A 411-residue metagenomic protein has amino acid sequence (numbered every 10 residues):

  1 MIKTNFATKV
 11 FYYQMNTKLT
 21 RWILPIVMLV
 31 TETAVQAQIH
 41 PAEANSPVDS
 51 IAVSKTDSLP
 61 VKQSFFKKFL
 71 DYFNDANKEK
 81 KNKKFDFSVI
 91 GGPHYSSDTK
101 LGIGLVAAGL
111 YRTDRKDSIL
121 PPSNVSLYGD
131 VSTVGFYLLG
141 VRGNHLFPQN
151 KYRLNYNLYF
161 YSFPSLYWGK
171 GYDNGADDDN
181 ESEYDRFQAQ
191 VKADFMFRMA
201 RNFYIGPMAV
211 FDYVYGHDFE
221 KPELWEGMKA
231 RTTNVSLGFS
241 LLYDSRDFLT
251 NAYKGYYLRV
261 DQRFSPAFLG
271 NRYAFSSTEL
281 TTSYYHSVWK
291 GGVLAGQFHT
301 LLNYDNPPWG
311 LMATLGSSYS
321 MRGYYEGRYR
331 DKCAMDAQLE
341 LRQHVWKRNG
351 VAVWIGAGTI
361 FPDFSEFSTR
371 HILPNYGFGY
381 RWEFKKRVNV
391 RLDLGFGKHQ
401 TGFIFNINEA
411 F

Functional and structural regions predicted by a protein language model:
M1-N45, S50: Bacterial Sec-dependent N-terminal signal peptides
V48-D49, V53-F69, F73-A76, F85-D86 (+4 more regions): Transmembrane beta-strand segments of outer-membrane beta-barrel domains in Gram-negative and organellar OMPs
N74-F85, T113-P122, P148-R153, R201-N202 (+5 more regions): Short loop/turn motifs that connect adjacent beta-strands in outer-membrane beta-barrel proteins
E79-S88, H94-K229, N389, G395-F411: Gram-negative/organellar outer-membrane beta-barrel architecture
F87-V89, S123-L127, Y152-L158, Y204-P207 (+8 more regions): Transmembrane beta-strands of outer-membrane beta-barrel proteins
G238, L242, D247-H344: C-terminal outer-membrane beta-barrel translocator/porin domains of Gram-negative envelope proteins and their
G238-F239, G377-F384, Q400-F411: Outer-membrane beta-barrel "beta-signal"
N303-R391: Outer membrane beta-barrel transmembrane domains
